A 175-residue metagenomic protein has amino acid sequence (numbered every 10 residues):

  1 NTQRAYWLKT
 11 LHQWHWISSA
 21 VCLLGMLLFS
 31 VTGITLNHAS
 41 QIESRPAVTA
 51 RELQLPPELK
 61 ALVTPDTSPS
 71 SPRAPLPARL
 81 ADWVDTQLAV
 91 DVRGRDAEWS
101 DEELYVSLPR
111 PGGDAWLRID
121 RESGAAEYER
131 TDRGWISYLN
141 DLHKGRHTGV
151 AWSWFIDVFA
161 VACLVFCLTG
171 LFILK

Functional and structural regions predicted by a protein language model:
N1-V48, S153-K175: Internal alpha-helical transmembrane segments
L8, S70-S71, E129: Charge-dense, low-complexity intrinsically disordered segments
Q41-Y105: Membrane-proximal low-complexity regions enriched in glycine and acidic/polar residues
L108-C163: Extended, hydrophilic extramembrane loops/domains of integral membrane proteins
